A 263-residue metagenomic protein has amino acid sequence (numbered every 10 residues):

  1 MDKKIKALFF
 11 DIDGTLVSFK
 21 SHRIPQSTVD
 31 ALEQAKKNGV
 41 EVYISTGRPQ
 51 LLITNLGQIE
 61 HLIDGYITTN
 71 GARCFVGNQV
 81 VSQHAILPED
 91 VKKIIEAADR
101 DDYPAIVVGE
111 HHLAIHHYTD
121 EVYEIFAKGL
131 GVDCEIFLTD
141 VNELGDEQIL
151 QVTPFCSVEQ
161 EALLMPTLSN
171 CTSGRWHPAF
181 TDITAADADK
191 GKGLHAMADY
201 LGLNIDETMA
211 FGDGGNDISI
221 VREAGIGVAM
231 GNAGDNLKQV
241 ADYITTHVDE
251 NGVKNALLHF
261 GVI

Functional and structural regions predicted by a protein language model:
D2-A7, P25, I183-I263: Mg2+-dependent phosphoryl-transfer enzymes with acidic/Ser/Thr/Gly-rich catalytic loops
K4-S21: Asp-based phosphoryl-transfer active-site loop
Q26-V122: Active-site phosphate-binding/coordination module
A35, T46, N70, V152 (+3 more regions): Residue-level signal for inorganic ion chemistry
G39-Y43, L62-D64, Q148-V152, D206-T208 (+1 more regions): Short active-site oxyanion
I59-L62, N70, T167-N170, E223-A224 (+1 more regions): Short, structured coil segments at secondary-structure junctions
I63-T69, H84, A127, S173-H177 (+2 more regions): Short hydrophobic/aromatic-enriched beta-strand-loop microsegments
A97, D101-F211, G215-I220, N232: Conserved acidic, metal-coordinating active-site core of Asp-based, Mg2+-dependent phosphoryl-transfer enzymes
